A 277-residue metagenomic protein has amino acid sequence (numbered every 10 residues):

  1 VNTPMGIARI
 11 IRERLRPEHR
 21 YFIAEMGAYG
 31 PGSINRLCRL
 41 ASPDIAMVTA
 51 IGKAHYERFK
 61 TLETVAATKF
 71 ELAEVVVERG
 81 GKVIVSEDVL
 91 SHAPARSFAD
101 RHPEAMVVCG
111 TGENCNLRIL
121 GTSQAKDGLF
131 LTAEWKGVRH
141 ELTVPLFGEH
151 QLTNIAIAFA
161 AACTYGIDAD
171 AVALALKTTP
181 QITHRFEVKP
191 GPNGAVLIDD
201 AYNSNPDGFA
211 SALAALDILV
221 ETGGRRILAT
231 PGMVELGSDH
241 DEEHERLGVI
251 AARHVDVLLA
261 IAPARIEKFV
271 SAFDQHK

Functional and structural regions predicted by a protein language model:
V1-N2, Y202: Active-site nucleophile and cofactor-binding loops and adjacent substrate-binding regions of central metabolic enzymes
T3, A8-S97, V234-E235, D239-E245: Flexible active-site lid/hinge loop adjacent to a nucleotide/diphosphate and Mg2+-phosphate binding pocket
P4-I7, P31-S33, L152-T153, P206-A212: Short glycine/serine/threonine-rich phosphate/pyrophosphate-binding segments that cradle anionic phosphate groups
E13, C38-A41, A99-R101, A212-D217 (+2 more regions): Short, solvent-exposed amphipathic alpha-helical segments in soluble enzyme and RNA/protein-processing domains
F22, L197, L228-A229: Residue-level marker for buried hydrophobic side chains located in beta-strands that build the well-ordered beta-sheet
M26, V144-F147, A201, L236: Glycine- and other small-residue-rich loops at beta-strand/loop junctions that grip anionic moieties
V48-V196, E221-G224, V249-V257, P263-H276: Acidic, Mg2+-coordinating active-site environments of NTP-dependent enzymes
V65, Y202-S271: AMP-binding/adenylate-forming catalytic core of the ANL superfamily
